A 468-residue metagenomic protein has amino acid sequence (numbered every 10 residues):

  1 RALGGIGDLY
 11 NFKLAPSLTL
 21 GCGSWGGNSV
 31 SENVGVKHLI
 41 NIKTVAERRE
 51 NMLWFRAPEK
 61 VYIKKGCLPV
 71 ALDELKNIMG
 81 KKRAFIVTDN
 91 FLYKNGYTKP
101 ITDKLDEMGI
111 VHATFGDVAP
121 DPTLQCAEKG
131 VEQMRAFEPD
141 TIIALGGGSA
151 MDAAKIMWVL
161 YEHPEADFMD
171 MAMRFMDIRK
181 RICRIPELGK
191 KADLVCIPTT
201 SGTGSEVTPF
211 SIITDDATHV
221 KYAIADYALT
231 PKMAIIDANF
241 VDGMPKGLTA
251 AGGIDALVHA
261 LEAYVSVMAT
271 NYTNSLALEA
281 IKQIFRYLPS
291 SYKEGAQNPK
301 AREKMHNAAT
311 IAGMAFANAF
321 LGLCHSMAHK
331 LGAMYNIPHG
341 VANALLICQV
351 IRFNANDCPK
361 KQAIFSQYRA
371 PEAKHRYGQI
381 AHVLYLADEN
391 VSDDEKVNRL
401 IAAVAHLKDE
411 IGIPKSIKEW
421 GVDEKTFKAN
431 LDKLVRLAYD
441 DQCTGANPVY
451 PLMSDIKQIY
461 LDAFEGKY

Functional and structural regions predicted by a protein language model:
R1-W54: C-terminal segments
M52-T141, I417-K418: ATP/NTP phosphate-donor binding region
L68-L72, K94-Y97, L124, S149-A154 (+3 more regions): Short glycine/serine/threonine-rich phosphate/pyrophosphate-binding segments that cradle anionic phosphate groups
Q125-N239: Glycine/threonine-rich beta-strand-loop-alpha-helix active-site module that forms ligand/phosphate-binding
V207-A319: Carboxylate- and glycine-rich phosphate/diphosphate-binding segment that chelates Mg2+/Mn2+
I337, V341-T426: Gly/Pro-rich interdomain helix-loop hinge
T426-Y468: Short, amphipathic C-terminal "tail helix"
